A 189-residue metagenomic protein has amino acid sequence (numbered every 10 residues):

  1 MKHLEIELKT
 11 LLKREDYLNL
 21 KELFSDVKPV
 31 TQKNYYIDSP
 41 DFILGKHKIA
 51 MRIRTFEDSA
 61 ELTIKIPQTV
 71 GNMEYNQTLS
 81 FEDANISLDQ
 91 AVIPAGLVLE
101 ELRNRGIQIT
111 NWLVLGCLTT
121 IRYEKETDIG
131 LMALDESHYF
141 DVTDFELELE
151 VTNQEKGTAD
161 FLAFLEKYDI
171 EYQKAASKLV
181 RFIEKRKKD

Functional and structural regions predicted by a protein language model:
M1-D189: Phosphate-end processing signature that detects enzymes handling 5′-triphosphorylated RNA and polyphosphate
